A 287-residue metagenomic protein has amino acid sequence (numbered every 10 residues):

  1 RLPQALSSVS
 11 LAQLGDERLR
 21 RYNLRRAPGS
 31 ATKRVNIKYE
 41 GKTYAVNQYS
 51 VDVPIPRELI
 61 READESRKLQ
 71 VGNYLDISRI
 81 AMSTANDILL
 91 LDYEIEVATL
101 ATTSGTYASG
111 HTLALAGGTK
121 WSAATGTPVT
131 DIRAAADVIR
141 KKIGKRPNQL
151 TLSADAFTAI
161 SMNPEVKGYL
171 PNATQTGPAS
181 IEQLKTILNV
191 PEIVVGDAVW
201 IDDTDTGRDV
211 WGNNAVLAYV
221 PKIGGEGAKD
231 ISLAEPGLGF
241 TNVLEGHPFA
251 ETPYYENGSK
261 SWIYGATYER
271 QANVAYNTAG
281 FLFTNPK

Functional and structural regions predicted by a protein language model:
R1-R26, E40, A45-N47, K68-Q70 (+2 more regions): Sequence/fold signature of self-assembling virion shell proteins
R26-E96: Long, hydrophobic/aromatic-enriched structural stretches that serve as scaffold segments
P28-A31, S153, N189: Glycine-centered small-residue hotspots that permit tight backbone geometry or close packing
S50, P147, S261: Extracellular structured ligand-interaction cores
L59-R61, A156, R270-A272: Residues that cap or initiate secondary-structure elements
D64-R146, A154-P171, P286-K287: Alpha-helical scaffold segments that mediate packing/assembly in large oligomeric complexes
